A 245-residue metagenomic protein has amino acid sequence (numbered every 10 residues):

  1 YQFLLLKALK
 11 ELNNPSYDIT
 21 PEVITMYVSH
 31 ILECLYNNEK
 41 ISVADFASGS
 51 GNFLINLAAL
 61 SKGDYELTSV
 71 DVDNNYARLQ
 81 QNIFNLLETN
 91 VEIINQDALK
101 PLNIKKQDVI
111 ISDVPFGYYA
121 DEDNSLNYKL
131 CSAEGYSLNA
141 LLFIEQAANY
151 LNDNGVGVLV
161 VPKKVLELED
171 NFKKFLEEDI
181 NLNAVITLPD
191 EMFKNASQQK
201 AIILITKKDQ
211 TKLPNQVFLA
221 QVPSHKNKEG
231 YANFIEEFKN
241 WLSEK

Functional and structural regions predicted by a protein language model:
Y1-S61: Class I S-adenosyl-L-methionine
E66-D71: Conserved SAM-binding motif I beta-strand of class I
Q80-Q81: Conserved SAM-binding loop
E88-A98: Conserved SAM-binding strand-loop segment of SAM-dependent methyltransferases
K100-I111: A short acidic, Gly/Pro-enriched loop at the edge of an enzyme's catalytic core that lines a small-molecule cofactor
V114-F143: Mobile active-site "lid"/loop adjacent to the S-adenosyl-L-methionine
Y136-E191: Conserved Class I SAM-dependent methyltransferase catalytic core
S197-K245: Flexible, glycine-/basic-rich loop-and-beta segments that form/coincide with the SAM-dependent methyltransferase
